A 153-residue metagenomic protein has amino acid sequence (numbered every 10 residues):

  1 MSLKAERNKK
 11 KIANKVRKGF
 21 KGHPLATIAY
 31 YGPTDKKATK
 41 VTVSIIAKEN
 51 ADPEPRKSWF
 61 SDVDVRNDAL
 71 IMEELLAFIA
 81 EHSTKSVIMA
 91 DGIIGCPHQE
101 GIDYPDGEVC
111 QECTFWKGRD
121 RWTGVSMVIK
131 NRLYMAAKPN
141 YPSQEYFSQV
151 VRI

Functional and structural regions predicted by a protein language model:
M1-A80: Long, charged N-terminal interaction/targeting segments
A80-I153: Cys/His-clustered metal-coordination modules, chiefly Zn-binding fingers
